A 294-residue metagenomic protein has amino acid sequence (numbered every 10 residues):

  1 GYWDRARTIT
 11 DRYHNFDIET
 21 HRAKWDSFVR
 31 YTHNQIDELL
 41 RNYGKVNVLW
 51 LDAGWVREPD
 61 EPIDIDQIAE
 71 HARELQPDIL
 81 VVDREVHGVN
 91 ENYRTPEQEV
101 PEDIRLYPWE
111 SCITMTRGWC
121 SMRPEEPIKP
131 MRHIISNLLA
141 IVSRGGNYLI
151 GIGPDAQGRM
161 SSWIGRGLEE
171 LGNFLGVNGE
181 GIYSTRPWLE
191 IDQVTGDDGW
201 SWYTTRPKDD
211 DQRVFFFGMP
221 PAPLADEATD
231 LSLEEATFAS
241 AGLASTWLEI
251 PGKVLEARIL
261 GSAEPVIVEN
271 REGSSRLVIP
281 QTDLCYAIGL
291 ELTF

Functional and structural regions predicted by a protein language model:
G1-F294: Mature catalytic domains of secreted/periplasmic carbohydrate-active enzymes
